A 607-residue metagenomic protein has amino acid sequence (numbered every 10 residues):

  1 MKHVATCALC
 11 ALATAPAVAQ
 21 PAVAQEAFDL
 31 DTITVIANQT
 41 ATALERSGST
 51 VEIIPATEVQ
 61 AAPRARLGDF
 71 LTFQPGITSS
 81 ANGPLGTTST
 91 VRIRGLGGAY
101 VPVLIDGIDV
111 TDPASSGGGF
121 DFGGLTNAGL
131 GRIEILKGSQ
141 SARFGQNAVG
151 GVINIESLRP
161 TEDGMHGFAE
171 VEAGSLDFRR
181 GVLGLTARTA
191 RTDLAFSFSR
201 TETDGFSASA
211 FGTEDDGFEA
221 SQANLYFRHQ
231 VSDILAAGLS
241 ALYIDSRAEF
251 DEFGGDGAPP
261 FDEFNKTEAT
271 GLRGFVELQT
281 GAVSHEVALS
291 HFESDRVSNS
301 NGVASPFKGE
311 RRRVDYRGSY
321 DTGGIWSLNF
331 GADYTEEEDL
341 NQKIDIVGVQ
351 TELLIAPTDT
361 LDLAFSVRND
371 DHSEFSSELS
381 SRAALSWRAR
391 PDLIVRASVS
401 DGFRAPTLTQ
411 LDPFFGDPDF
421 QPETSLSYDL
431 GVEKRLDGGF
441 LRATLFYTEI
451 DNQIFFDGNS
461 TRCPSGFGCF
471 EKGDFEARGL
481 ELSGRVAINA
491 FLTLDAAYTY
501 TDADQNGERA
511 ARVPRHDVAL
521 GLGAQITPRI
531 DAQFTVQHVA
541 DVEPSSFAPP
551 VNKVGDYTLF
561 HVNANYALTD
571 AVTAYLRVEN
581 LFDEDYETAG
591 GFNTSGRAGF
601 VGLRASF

Functional and structural regions predicted by a protein language model:
M1-Q74, T186-A187, D233, V486: N-terminal Sec signal peptide and the immediately downstream disordered periplasmic leader that contains the TonB box
A5-C7, T186, Q230, A511-F607: Conserved C-terminal beta-signal and adjacent last beta-strands/turns of outer-membrane beta-barrel proteins
I36, G68, T72-D109: Extracytoplasmic beta-strand/coil segments of soluble accessory domains associated with Gram-negative outer-membrane
L67-F70, S89-R92, V101-L104, F120-L125 (+3 more regions): N-terminal periplasmic accessory domains that precede and gate Gram-negative outer-membrane beta-barrel machines
D109-K137: Short acidic/polar hinge/loop motifs at secondary-structure boundaries that mediate gating or recognition
S141-A142, N154-E156, P160-G164, F168-E172 (+2 more regions): Periplasmic-side early beta-strands and strand-to-turn transitions of outer-membrane beta-barrels
D256-F275, Q279, F307-E310, Q342 (+8 more regions): Outer-membrane beta-barrel signature, preferentially recognizing the C-terminal barrel domain of Gram-negative
A356-T360, Y447, F470-S545, T573 (+1 more regions): Gram-negative outer-membrane beta-barrel transporters
